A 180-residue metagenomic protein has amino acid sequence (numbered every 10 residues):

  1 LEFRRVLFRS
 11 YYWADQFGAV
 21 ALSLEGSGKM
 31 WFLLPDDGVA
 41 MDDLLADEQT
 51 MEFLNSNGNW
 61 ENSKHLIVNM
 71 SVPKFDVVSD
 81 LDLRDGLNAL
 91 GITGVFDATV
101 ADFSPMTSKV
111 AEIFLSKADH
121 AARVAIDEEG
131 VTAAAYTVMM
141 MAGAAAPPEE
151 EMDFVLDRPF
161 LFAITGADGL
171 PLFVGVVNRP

Functional and structural regions predicted by a protein language model:
R4-P180: Mature hydrolase/peptidase catalytic cores and their serpin-fold inhibitory cores, especially in secreted
